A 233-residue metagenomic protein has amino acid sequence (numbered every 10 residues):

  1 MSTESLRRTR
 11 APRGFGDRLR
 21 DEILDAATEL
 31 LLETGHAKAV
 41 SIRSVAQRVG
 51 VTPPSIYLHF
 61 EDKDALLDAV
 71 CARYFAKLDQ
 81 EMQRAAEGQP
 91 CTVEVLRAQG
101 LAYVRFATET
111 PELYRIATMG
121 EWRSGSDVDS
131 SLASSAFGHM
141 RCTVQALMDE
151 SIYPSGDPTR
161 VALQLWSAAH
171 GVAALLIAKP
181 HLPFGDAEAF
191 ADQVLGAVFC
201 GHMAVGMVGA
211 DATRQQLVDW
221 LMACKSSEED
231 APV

Functional and structural regions predicted by a protein language model:
M1-R18, E29, G206-V233: N-terminal intrinsically disordered/low-complexity leader segments
S2-E4, L24-A37: N-terminal low-complexity, intrinsically disordered segments
R10-G14, R18, E61, A65 (+6 more regions): Residues at secondary-structure transition points
R18, E22-E29, R48, A65-E87 (+6 more regions): Alpha-helical structural segments
E22, E33-A65, A69: Helix-turn-helix
T34, A85-T92, T110, S151: Short coil/turn helix-boundary motifs
R97-T118, S130-S131, W166-S167, C200: Helical hydrophobic small-molecule/effector-binding pocket
M119, G125-S130, S134, D149-A197 (+2 more regions): Hydrophobic/aromatic-rich alpha-helical bundle segments in the mid-to-C-terminal region
